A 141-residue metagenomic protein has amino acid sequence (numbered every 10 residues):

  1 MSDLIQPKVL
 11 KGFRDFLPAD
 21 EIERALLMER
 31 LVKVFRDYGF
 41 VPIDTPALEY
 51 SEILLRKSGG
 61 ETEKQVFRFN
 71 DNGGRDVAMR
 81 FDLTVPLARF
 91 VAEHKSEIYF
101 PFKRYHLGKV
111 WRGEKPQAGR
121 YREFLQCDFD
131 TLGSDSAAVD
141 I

Functional and structural regions predicted by a protein language model:
M1-I141: TRNA-recognition modules of translation machinery and tRNA-sensing kinases, especially anticodon-binding
